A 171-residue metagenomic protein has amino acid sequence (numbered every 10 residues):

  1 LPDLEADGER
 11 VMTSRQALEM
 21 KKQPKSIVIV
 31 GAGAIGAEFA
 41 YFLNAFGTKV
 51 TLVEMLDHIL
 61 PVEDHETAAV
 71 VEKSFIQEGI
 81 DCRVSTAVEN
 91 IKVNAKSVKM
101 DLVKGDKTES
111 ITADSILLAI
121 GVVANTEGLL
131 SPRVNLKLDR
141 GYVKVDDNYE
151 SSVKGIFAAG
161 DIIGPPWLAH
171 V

Functional and structural regions predicted by a protein language model:
L1-D3: Short, T/G/N/S-enriched strand-turn elements that build extracellular solenoid repeat scaffolds
E5-Q23, S110-V171: FAD-site-proximal beta/loop scaffold in flavoenzymes
L18-E19, P24-V28, A34-K107, P166-V171: Rossmann-like dinucleotide-binding cores of NAD(P)H-dependent redox enzymes
